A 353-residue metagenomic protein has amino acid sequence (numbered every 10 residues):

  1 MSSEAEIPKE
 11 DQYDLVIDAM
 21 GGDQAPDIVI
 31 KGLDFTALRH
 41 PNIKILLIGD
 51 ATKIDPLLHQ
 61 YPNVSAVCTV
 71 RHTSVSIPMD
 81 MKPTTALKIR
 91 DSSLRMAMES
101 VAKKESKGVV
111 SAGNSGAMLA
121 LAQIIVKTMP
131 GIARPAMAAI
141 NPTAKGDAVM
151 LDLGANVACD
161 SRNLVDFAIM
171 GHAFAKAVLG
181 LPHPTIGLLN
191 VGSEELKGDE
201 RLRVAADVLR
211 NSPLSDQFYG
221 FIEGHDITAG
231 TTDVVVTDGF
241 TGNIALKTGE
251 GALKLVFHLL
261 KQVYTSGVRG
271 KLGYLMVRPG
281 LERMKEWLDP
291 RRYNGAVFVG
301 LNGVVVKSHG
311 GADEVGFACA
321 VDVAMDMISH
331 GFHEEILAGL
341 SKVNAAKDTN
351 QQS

Functional and structural regions predicted by a protein language model:
S2-K53: N-terminal phosphate-binding or glycine-rich loops at protein starts, especially the Walker A/P-loop of NTPases
D18, L47-G49, R71, S111-G113 (+6 more regions): Short beta-strand segments
M20-G21, V75-S76, N114-A117, I124 (+3 more regions): Short glycine-rich anion-binding loops that position phosphate/pyrophosphate groups of nucleotides and phosphorylated
Q24-V29, I54, R90-K104, G108-A122 (+8 more regions): Short glycine/serine/threonine-rich phosphate/pyrophosphate-binding segments that cradle anionic phosphate groups
P26-I28, H40, K44-L46, T52 (+4 more regions): Glycine-rich phosphate/diphosphate-binding loop of Rossmann-like nucleotide-binding domains
P62-S106: Phosphate/nucleotide-donor binding subsite
Q123-M150, T231-V235, G239-Q351: Glycine-rich phosphate/nucleotide-binding loop
A175, L179-L181, I186, V191-D207 (+3 more regions): Glycine-rich phosphate/pyrophosphate-binding loop and the adjoining helix
